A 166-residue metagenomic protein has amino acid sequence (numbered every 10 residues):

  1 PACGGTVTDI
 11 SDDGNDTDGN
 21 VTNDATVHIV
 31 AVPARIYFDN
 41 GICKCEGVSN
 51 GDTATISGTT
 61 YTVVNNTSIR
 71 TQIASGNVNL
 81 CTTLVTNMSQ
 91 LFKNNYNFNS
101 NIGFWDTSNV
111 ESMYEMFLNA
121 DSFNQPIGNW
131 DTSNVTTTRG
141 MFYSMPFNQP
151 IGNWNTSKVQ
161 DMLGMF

Functional and structural regions predicted by a protein language model:
G5, D9-A31: Terminal edge beta-strands and adjacent linker/stalk segments of extracellular immunoglobulin-superfamily beta-sandwich
I29-F166: Negatively charged
